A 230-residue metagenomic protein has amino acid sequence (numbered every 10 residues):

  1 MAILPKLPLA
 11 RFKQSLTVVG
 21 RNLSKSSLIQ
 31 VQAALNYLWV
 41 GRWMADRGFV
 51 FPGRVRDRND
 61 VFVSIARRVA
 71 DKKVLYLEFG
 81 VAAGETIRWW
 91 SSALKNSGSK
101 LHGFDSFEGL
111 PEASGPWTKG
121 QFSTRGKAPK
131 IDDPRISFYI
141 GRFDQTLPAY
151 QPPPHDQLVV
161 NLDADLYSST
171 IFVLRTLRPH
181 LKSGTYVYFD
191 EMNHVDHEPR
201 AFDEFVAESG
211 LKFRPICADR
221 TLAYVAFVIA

Functional and structural regions predicted by a protein language model:
M1-P52: Membrane-proximal basic amphipathic "stem/tether" segments
Y37, G41-F49, V63, R67-A230: S-adenosylmethionine/decaboxylated-SAM
V55-I65: A short, well-structured juxtamembrane/interface segment
